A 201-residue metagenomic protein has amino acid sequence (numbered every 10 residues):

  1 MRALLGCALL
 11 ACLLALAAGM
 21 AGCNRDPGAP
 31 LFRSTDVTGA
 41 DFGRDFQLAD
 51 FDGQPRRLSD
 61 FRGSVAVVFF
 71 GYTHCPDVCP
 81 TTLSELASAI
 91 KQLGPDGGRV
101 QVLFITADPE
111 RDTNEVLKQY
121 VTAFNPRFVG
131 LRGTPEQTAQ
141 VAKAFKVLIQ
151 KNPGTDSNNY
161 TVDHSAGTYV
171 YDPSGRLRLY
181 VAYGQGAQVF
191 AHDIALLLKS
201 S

Functional and structural regions predicted by a protein language model:
M1-A49, L197-S201: N-terminal targeting signals for export/organelle localization
F46-A66, I90: A short beta-strand-turn-helix
G53, Y72-C75, L86, L117 (+2 more regions): Buried hydrophobic packing residues in well-ordered domains
S59-T82, L86: Short active-site neighborhood of thiol/selenol oxidoreductases, capturing the structured segment around
V65, Y72, I90-G97, V121-F124 (+5 more regions): Sec/Tat-exported extracytoplasmic proteins
V67-V68, V102, T168: Hydrophobic beta-strand anchors of alpha/beta hydrolase catalytic cores
T81-V141: Structural microenvironment flanking redox-active thiols in thiol-disulfide oxidoreductases
Q137-D193: Thiol/disulfide oxidoreductase modules built on the thioredoxin-like
